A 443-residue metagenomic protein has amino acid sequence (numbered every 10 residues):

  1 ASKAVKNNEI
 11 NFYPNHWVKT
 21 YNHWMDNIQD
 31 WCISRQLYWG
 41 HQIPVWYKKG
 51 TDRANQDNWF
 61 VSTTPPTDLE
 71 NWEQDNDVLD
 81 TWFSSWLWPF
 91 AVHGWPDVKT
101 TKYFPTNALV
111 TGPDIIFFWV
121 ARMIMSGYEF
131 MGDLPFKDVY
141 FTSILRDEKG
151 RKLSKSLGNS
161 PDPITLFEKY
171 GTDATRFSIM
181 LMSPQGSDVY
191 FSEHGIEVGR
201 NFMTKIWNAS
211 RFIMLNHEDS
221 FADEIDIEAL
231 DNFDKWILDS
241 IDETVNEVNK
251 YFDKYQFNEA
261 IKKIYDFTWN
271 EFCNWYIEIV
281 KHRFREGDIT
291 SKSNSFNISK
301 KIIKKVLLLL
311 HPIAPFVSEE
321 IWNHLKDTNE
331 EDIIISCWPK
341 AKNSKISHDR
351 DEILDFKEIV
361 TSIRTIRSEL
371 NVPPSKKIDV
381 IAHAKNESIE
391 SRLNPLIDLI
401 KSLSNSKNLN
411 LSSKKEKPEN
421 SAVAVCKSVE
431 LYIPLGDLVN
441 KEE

Functional and structural regions predicted by a protein language model:
A1-D219, I237-K281, R285-E286, N297-L310: Structured secondary-structure scaffolds
N22, I124, F167, Y265 (+8 more regions): Generic hydrophobic alpha-helical scaffold/packing signal
I43-T51, Y140-L145, S183, H194-G199 (+6 more regions): A glycine-rich phosphate-binding loop feature that marks nucleotide/adenosyl-phosphate handling sites
K49-W72, W95-T101, H217-N232, R285-S293 (+4 more regions): Short, glycine- and charge-enriched coil/turn segments that flank and shape catalytic ligand pockets
I164-F167, I227-I237, S291, H348-D349 (+1 more regions): A ubiquitous short alpha-helical element
V189-E197, F221-N232, N249-E259, N343-I346 (+1 more regions): Short, charged, low-complexity loops and linkers
L325-E443: C-terminal low-complexity, glycine/proline- and small-hydrophobic-enriched intrinsically disordered tails that act as
